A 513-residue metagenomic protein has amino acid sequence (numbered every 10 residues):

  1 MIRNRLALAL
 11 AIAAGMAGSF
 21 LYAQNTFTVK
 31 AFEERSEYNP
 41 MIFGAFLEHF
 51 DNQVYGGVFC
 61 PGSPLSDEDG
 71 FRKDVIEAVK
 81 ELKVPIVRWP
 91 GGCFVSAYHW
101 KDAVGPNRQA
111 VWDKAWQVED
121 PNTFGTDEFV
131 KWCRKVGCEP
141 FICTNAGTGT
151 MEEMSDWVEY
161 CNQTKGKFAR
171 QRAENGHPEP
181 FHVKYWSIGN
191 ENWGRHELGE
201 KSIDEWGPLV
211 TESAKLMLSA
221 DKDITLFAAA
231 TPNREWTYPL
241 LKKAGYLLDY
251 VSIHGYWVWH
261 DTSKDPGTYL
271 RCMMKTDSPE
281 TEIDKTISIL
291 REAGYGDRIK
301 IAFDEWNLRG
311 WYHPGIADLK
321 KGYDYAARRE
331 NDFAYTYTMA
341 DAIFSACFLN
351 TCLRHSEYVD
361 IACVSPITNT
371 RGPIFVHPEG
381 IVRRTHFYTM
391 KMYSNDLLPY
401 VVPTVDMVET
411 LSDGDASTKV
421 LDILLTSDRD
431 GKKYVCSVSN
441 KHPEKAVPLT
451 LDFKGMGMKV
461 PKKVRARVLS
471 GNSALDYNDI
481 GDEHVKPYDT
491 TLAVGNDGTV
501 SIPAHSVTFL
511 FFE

Functional and structural regions predicted by a protein language model:
M1-Q24: Bacterial Sec-dependent N-terminal signal peptides
Y22-E235, L241-Y250, P279-E280, D284-P314 (+2 more regions): Non-catalytic accessory regions flanking glycosidase/transglycosidase catalytic cores in CAZymes
G255-R271, I316: Active-site His/acidic residue clusters
M274-K275: Beta-strand-rich domain onsets/edges
